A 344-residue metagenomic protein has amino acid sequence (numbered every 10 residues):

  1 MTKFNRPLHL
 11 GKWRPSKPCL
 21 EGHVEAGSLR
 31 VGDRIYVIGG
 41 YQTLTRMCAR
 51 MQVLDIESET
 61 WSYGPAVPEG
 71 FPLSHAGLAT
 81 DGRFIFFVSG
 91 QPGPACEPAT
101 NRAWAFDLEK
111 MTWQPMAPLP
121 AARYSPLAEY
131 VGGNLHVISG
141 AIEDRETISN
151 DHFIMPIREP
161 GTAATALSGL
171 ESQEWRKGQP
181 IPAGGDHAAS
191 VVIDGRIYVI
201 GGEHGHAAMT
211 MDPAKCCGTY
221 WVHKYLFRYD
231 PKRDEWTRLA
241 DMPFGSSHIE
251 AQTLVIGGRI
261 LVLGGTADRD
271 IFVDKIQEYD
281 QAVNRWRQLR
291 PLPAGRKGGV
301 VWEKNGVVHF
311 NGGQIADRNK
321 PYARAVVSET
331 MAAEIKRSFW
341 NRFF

Functional and structural regions predicted by a protein language model:
M1-F344: Kelch-like beta-propeller repeat domains
